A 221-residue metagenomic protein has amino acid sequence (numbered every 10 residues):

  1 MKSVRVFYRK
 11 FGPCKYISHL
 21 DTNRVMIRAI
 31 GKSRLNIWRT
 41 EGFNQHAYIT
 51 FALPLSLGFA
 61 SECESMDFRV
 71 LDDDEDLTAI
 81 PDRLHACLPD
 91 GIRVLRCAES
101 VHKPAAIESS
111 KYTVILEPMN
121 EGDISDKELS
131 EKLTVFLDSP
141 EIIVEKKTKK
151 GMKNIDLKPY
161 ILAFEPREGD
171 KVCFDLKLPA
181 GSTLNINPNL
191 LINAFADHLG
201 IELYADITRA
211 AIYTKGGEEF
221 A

Functional and structural regions predicted by a protein language model:
K2, F7-R9, P13, I17 (+1 more regions): Extended, well-folded interaction surfaces typified by the phenylalanyl-tRNA synthetase beta subunit core
Y8-K10, F68-D74, V114-G122, L176-A180: Short beta-strand-to-loop capping motifs
P13-K15, N23, I27, K32 (+1 more regions): Short Lys/Arg-rich amphipathic alpha-helical segments
W38-V70, V101-K103: Short, charge-patterned binding micro-sites
E62-I115: Ordered, amphipathic secondary-structure segments that act as subunit-interaction surfaces in large macromolecular
T78-L88, S125-L137, L191: Short amphipathic alpha-helices in soluble, non-transmembrane regions that often serve as interface/regulatory elements
P104-N120, P159-A163, G216-A221: Short, low-order "capping/linker" segments at domain edges
T134-A221: Core RNA-modification/binding signature centered on pseudouridine synthases
